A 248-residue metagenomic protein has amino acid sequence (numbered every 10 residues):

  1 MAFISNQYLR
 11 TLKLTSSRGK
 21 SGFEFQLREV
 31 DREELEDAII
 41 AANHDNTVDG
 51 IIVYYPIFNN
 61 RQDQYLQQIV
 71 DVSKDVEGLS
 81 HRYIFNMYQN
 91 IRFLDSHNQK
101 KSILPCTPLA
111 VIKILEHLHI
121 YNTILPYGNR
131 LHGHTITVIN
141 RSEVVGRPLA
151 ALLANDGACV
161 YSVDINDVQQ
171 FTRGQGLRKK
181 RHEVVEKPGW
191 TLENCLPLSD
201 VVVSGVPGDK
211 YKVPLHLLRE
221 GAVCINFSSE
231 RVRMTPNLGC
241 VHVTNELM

Functional and structural regions predicted by a protein language model:
A2-S17, S21-N43: Metallocofactor- and cofactor-centric catalytic cores in central/energy metabolism, strongly enriched
S5-G19, F93, N98-V213, V223: Glycine-rich phosphate/diphosphate-binding loop of Rossmann-like nucleotide-binding domains
Q26-T107: Phosphate/diphosphate ligand-binding glycine-rich loop within oxidoreductases
D45, C195-P197, L217-R219: A short, aliphatic-rich alpha-helical micro-motif
G50-V53, S204, I225-N226: Redox-cofactor binding/interface segments in oxidoreductases and associated redox assembly factors
P56, G205-G208, S228-S229: Short glycine-/small-residue-rich Rossmann-like dinucleotide-binding loops
N59-N60, K210-V213, V232-M234: Short glycine-rich, flexible loops that bind phosphorylated cofactors or substrates
G78, H216-M248: ADP-ribose/adenylate-binding Rossmann-like module
